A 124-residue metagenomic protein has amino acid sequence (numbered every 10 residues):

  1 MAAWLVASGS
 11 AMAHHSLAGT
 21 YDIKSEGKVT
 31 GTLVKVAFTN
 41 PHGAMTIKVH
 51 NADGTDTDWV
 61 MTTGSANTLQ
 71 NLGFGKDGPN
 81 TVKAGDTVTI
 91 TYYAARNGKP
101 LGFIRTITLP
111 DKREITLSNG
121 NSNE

Functional and structural regions predicted by a protein language model:
M1-S10: Bacterial N-terminal signal peptides
M12-G27: Short boundary/loop segments of OB/S1/cold-shock single-stranded nucleic-acid-binding domains
V29-L33: Conserved hydrophobic positions within beta-strands
T39-H50, R105: Short aromatic-glycine-enriched beta-strand elements
A52-S65: A short macromolecule-binding patch
T62-F74: A beta-strand/beta-hairpin structural motif
N71-T89: Short nucleic-acid-contacting surface segments enriched for D/E, G, S/T with interspersed K/R
Y93-G120: OB-fold/S1-family single-stranded nucleic acid-binding modules
